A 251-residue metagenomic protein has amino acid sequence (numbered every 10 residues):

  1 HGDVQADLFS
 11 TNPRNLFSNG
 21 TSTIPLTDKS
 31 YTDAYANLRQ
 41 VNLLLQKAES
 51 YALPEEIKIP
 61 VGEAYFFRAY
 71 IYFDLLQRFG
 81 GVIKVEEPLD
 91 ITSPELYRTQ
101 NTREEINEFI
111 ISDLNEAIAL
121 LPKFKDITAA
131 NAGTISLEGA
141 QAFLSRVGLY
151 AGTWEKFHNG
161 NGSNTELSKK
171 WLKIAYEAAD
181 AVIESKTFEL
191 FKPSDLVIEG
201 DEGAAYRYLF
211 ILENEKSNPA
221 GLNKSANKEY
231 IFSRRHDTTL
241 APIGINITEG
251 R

Functional and structural regions predicted by a protein language model:
H1-Q5, E138-Q141, R146-R251: An aromatic- and glycine-enriched ligand-binding surface/loop that stacks and positions planar moieties
Q5-F79, P94-A130: Conserved, well-structured interaction surfaces
A48, E87-P88, R234-H236: Active-site-proximal beta-strand/loop segments in catalytic clefts of secreted hydrolases
D74, R78-G81, E87, L120 (+3 more regions): Alpha-solenoid helical repeat scaffolds
L75, V85, N131-A142: Aromatic-lined, polymer-binding surfaces characteristic of secreted/periplasmic polysaccharide-degrading enzymes
G81-P88, L120-A130, E189-L196: Glycine- and aromatic-rich loop/turn segments at beta-sheet edges
G81-R103, W154-A175: Short coil/linker segments at helix-helix boundaries
E104, E116, A132, K169-L172 (+1 more regions): Extracellular/surface-associated beta-sandwich interaction domains
